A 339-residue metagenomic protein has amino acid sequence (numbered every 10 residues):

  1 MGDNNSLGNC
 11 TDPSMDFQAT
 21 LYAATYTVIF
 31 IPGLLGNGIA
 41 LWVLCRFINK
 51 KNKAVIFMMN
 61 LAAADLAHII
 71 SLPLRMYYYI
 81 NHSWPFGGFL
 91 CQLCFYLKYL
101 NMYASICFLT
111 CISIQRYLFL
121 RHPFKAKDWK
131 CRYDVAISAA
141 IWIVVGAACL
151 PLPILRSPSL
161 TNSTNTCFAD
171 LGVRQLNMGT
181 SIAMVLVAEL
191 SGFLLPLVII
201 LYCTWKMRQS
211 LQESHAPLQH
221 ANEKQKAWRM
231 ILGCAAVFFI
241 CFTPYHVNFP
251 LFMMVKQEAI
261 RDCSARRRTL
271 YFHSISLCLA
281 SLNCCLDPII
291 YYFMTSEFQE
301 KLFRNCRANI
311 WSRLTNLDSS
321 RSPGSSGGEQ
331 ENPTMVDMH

Functional and structural regions predicted by a protein language model:
M1-I39, V173, V185, H339: Extracellular N-terminal segment of 7TM GPCRs
M1-P13, T161, A221-Q225, A259-D262 (+1 more regions): Intrinsically disordered regulatory tails of 7TM GPCRs
D3-M15, Y79, S83-Y99, Y103 (+6 more regions): Loop architecture of class A 7-transmembrane GPCRs
M15-A23, T27, K51-I112, F119-W129: Extracellular TM2-ECL1-early TM3 structural module of rhodopsin-like
Y26-F30, V43, A67-H82, F95 (+6 more regions): Helix-to-loop junction signature of class
L34-C45, A62, I69-P73, L100-P123 (+2 more regions): Cytoplasm-facing ends of alpha-helical transmembrane segments in multi-pass membrane proteins
I137, C167-M178, L186-G192, R208-V247 (+1 more regions): Intracellular effector-coupling site of seven-transmembrane GPCRs, centered on the ICL3-to-TM6 transition
V237, V247, Y271-P323: Seventh transmembrane helix
